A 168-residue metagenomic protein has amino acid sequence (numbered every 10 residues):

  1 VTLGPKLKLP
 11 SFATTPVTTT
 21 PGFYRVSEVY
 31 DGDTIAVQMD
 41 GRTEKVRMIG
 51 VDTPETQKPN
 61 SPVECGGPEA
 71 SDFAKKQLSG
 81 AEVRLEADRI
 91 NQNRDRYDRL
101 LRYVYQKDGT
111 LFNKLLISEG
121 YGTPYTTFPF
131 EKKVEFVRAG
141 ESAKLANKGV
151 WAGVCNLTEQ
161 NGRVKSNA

Functional and structural regions predicted by a protein language model:
V1-A168: Small beta-barrel nucleic-acid-binding modules, primarily SNase/OB-fold domains and secondarily Tudor-like barrels
